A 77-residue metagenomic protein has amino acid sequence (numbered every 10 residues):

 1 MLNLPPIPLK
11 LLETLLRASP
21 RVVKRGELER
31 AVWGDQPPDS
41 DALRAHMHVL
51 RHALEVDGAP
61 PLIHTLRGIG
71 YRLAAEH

Functional and structural regions predicted by a protein language model:
M1-H46, H52-A59: Positively charged, aromatic-enriched patches within helix-turn-helix-type DNA-binding elements, predominantly
H46-M47, R72: Short secondary-structure boundary/hinge segments and terminal tails
P61-H77: A short linear beta-strand->loop->alpha-helix hinge motif most characteristic of winged-helix/helix-turn-helix
